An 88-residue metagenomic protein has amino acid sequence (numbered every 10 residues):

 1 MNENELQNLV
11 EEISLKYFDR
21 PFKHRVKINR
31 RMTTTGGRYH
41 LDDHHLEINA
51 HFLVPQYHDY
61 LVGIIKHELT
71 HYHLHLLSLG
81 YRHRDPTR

Functional and structural regions predicted by a protein language model:
M1-G63, Y72-R88: Active-site-proximal or metal-binding-adjacent scaffold patches in catalytic folds
E68: Walker B catalytic acidic pair
